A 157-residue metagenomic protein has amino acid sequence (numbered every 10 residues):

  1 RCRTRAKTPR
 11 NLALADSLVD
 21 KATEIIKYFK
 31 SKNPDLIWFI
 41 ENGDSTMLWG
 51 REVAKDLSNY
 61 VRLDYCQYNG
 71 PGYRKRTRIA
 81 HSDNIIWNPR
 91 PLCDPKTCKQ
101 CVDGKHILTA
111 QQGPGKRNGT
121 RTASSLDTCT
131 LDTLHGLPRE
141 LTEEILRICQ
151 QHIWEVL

Functional and structural regions predicted by a protein language model:
R1-L157: Conserved active-site and SAM-binding loop architecture of S-adenosyl-L-methionine-dependent nucleic-acid
